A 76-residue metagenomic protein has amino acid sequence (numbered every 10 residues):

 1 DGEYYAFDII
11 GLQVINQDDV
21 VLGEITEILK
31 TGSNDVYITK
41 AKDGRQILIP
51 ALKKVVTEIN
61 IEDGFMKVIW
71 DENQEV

Functional and structural regions predicted by a protein language model:
D1-V76: Peripheral interaction segments used for macromolecular assembly
